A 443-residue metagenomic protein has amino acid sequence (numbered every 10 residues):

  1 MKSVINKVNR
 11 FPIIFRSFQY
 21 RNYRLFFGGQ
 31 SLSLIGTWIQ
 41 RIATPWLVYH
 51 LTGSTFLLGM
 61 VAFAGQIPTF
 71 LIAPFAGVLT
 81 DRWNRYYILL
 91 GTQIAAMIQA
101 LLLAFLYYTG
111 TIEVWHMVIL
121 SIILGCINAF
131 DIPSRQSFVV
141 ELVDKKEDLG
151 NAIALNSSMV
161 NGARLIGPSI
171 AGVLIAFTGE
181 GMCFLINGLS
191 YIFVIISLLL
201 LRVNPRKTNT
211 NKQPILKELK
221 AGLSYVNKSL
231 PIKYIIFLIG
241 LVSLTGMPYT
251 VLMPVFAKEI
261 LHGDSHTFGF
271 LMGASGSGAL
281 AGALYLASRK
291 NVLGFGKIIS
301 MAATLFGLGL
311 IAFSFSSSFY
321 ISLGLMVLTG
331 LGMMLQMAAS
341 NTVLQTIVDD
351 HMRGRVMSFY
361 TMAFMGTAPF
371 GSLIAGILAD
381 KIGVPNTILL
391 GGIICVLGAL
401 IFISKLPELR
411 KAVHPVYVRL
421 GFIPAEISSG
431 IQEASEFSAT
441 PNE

Functional and structural regions predicted by a protein language model:
K2-Y23, V203-F237, G421-I431: Juxtamembrane intracellular "pre-TM" segments in multi-pass secondary transporters
K7-P68, S224, K228-S275: Helix-loop boundary and gating motifs at the non-cytosolic
R24-T44, G65-T80, N84-Q99, H116-A176 (+8 more regions): Substrate-agnostic recognition of the 12-TM MFS/MFS-like secondary transporter fold
T37, G53, F63, T69 (+7 more regions): Short, conserved catalytic or interaction motifs in soluble domains
P45, A100-Y107, A171-A176, V194-R202 (+6 more regions): Structural signal for membrane-spanning alpha-helices in multi-pass inner-membrane proteins, emphasizing helix cores
P45-T52, L103-T109, I166-I186, E259-I260 (+1 more regions): Transmembrane alpha-helix termini and helix-breaking/packing motifs in multi-pass membrane transporters
V61, L71-F75, R82, I88 (+6 more regions): C-terminal transmembrane bundle of multi-pass solute transporters/carriers
S137, E141, E180, F184-P214 (+2 more regions): Helix-loop junctions on the cytosolic side of multi-pass membrane transporters, especially the intracellular loop
